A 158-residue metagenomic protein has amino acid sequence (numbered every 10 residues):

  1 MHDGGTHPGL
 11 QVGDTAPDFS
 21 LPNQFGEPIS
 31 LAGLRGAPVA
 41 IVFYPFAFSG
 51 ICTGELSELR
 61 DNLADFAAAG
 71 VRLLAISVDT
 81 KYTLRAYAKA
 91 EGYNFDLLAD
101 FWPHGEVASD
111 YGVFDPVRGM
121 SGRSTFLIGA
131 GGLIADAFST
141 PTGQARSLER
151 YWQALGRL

Functional and structural regions predicted by a protein language model:
M1-L158: Chalcogenol-based redox active-site neighborhoods
